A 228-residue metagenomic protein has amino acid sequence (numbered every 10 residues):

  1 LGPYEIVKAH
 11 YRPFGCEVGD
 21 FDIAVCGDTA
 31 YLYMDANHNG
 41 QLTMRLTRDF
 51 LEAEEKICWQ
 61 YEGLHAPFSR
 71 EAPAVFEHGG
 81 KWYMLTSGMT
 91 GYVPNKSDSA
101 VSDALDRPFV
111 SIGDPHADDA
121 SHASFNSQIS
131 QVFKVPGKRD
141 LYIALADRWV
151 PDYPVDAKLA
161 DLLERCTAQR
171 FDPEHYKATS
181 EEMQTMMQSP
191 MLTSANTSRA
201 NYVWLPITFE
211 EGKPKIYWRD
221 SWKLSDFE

Functional and structural regions predicted by a protein language model:
L1-E228: Carbohydrate-active catalytic/glycan-binding domains of CAZyme proteins, especially the secreted or lumenal ectodomains
